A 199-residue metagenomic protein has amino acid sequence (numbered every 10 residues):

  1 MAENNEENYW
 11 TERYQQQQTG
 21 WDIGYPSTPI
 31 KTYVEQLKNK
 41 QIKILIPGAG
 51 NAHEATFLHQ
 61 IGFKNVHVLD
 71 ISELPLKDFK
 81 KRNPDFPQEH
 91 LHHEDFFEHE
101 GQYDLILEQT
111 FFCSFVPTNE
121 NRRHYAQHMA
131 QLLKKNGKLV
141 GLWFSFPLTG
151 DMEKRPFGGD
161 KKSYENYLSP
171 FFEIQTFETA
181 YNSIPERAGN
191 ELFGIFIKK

Functional and structural regions predicted by a protein language model:
S72-L74: Conserved SAM/SAH-binding beta-strand->alpha-helix loop
F79-K80: Conserved SAM-binding loop
D85-F96: Conserved SAM-binding strand-loop segment of SAM-dependent methyltransferases
L107: A conserved beta-strand element that flanks and buttresses the S-adenosyl-L-methionine
F115-H128: A short, conserved alpha-helix within the catalytic core of class I
N136-W143: Conserved beta-strand signature within the Rossmann-like core of class I S-adenosyl-L-methionine
P156-F171, F177: Short alpha-helix
